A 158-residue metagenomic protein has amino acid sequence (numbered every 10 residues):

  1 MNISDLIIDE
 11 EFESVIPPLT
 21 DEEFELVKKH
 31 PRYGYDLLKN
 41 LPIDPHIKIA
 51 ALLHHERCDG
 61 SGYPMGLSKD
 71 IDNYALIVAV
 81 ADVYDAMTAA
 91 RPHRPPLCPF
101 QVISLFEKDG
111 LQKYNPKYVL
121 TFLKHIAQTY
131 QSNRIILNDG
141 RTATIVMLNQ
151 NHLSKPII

Functional and structural regions predicted by a protein language model:
M1-I157: Histidine- and acidic-residue-rich, metal-dependent catalytic cores
